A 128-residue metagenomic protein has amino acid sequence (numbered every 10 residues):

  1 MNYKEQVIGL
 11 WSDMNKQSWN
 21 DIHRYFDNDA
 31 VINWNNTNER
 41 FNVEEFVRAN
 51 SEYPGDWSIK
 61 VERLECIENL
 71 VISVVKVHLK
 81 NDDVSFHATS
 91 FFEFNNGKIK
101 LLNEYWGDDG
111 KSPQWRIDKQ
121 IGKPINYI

Functional and structural regions predicted by a protein language model:
M1-I128: C-terminal and inter-domain tail/linker signature
